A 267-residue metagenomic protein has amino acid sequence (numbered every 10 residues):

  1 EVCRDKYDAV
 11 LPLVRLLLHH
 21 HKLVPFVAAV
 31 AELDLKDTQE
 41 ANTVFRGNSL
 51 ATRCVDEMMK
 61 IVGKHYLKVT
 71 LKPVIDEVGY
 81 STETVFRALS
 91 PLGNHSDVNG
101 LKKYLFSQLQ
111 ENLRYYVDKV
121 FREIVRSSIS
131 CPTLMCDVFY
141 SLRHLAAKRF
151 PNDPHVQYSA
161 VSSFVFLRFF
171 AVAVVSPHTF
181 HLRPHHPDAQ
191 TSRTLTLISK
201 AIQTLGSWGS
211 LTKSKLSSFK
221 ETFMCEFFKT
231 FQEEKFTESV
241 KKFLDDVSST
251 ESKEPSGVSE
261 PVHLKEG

Functional and structural regions predicted by a protein language model:
E1-G267: Extended alpha-helical scaffold/tether regions of large eukaryotic proteins that assemble membrane-trafficking
